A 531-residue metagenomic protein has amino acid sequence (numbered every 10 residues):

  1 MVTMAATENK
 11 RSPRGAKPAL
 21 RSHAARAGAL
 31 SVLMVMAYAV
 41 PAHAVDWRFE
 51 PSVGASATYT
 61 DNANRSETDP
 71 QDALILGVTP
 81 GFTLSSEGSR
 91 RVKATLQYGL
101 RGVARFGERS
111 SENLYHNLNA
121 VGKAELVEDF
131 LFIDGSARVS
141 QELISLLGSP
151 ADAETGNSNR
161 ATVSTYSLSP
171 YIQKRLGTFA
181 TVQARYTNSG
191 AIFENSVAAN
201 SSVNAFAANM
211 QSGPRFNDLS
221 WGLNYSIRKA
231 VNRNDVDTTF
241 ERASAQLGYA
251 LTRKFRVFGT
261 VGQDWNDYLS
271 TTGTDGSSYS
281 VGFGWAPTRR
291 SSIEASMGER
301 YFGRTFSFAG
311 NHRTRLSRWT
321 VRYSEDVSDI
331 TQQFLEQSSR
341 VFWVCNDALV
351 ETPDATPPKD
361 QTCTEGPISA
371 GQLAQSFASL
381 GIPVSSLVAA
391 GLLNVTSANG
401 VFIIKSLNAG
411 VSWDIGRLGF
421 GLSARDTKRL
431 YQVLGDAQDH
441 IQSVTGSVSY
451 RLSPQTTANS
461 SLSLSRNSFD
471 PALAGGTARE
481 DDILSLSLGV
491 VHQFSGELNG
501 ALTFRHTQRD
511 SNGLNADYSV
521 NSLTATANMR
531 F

Functional and structural regions predicted by a protein language model:
M1-H23: N-terminal secretory signal peptides that target proteins for export/translocation
R14, A24, L33, G88 (+1 more regions): Serine/proline-rich low-complexity intrinsically disordered segments, especially terminal tails, linkers
R14-K17, A24, A29, P51 (+1 more regions): Sequence-pattern detector for short linear motifs and compositional/periodic biases rather than a specific fold
A27-Y38: Bacterial N-terminal signal peptides
Y38-F531: Gram-negative and organellar
